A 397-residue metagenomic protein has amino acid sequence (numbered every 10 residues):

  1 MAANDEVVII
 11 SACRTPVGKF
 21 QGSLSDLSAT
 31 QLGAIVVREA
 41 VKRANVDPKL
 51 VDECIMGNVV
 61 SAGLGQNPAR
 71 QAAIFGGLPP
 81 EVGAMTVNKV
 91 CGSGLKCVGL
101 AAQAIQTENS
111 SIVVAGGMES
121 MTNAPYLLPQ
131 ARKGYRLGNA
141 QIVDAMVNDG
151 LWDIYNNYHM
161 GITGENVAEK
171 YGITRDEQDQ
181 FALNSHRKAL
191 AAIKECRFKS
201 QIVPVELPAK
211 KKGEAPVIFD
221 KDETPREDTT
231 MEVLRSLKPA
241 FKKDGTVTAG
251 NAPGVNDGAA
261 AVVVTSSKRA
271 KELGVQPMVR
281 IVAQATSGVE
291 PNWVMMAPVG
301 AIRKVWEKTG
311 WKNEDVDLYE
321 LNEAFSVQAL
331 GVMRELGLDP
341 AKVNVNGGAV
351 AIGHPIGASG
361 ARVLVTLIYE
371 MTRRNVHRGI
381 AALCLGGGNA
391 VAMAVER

Functional and structural regions predicted by a protein language model:
M1-L27, T229-M296, G300, E307 (+3 more regions): Condensing-enzyme catalytic core mediating Claisen C-C bond formation in acyl metabolism
A2-V59, G63-L64, P68-G76, P80-G83 (+6 more regions): Conserved active-site "lid/cap" helical segment
C13-T15, D26-I35, R43, E177-E272 (+2 more regions): N-terminal extracellular/periplasmic Venus flytrap/periplasmic-binding protein-like
K49-G57, A84-N88, V113-G117, D179-N184 (+5 more regions): Beta-strand segments within the central parallel beta-sheet cores of soluble alpha/beta enzyme folds
N58-V113, Y155-H159, D228-G254, E335-R362 (+2 more regions): Conserved catalytic cysteine-centered active-site region of acyl-thioester-dependent Claisen-condensing enzymes
V87-E119, I162, A168-R197, A261-K268 (+3 more regions): Active-site-proximal alpha-helical scaffold in enzymes
I112-N166: Flexible glycine-/small-residue-enriched beta->alpha junction loops that bind anionic phosphate/pyrophosphate groups
T163-E165, F198-Q201, K211, V282-A351: Active-site pocket-lining segment
